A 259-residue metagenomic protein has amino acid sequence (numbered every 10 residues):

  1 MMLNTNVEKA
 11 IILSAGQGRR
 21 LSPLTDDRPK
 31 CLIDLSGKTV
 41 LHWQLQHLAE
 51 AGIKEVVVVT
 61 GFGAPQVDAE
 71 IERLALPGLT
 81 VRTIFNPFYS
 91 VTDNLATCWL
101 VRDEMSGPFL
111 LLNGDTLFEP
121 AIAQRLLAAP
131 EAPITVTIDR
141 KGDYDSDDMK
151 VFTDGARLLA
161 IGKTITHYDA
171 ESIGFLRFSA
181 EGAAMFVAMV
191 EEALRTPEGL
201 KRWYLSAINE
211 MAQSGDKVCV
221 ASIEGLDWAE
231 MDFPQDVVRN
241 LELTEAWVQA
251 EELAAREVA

Functional and structural regions predicted by a protein language model:
M1-I12, K38-P108, T196: Conserved N-terminal catalytic core of the sugar/cofactor nucleotidyltransferase
M1-T25, A255-A259: N-terminal nucleotide-binding beta1-loop-alpha1 segment
D27-H42: Short catalytic helix/loop segments, enriched in acidic residues and glycine and frequently bearing histidine
A75-D148, T153: Conserved beta-loop-beta/alpha segment of the NTase-like Rossmann-fold superfamily that binds/positions NTPs
E119-L194, E198: Conserved core of the sugar-phosphate nucleotidyltransferase
T196-Y204, G225-A229: An accessory alpha-helical subdomain
N209-A221: Catalytic donor-sugar/metal-binding loop of nucleotide-sugar-dependent glycosyltransferases
V218-S222, A229-D232: Conserved active-site beta-strand element of glycosyltransferases/polysaccharide synthases
